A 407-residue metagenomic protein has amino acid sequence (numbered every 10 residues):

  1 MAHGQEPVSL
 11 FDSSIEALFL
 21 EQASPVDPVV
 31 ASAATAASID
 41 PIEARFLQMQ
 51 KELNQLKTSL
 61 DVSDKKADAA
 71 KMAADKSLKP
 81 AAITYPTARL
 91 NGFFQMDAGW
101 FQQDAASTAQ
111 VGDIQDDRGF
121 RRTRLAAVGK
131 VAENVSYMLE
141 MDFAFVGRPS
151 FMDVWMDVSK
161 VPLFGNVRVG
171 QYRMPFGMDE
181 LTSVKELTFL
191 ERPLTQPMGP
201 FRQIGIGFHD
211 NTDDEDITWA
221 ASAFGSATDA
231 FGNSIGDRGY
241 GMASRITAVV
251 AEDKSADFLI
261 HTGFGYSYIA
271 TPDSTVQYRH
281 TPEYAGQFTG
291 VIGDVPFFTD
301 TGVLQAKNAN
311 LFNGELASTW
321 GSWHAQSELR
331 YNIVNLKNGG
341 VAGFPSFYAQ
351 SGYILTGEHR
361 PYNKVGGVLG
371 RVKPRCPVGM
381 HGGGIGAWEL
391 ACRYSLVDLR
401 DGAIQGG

Functional and structural regions predicted by a protein language model:
A2-D97, F101-S107, H359-V378: N-terminal periplasmic/intermembrane-space "pro-region" immediately following the signal or transit peptide
Q5, N54, N91, N134 (+7 more regions): Detector for Asparagine
E6, S14, D40-P41, F189 (+4 more regions): Alpha-helical structural elements
V29-S32, A36-I39, D75, T108-Q110 (+7 more regions): A near-ubiquitous, low-amplitude feature marking generic local secondary-structure context
L53, D64, P86-A88, F208 (+4 more regions): Residue-level detection of beta-strand scaffold positions
S77-P272, F344-G383, A387-I404: Outer membrane beta-barrel
D237-G343: Surface-exposed beta-loop-beta
